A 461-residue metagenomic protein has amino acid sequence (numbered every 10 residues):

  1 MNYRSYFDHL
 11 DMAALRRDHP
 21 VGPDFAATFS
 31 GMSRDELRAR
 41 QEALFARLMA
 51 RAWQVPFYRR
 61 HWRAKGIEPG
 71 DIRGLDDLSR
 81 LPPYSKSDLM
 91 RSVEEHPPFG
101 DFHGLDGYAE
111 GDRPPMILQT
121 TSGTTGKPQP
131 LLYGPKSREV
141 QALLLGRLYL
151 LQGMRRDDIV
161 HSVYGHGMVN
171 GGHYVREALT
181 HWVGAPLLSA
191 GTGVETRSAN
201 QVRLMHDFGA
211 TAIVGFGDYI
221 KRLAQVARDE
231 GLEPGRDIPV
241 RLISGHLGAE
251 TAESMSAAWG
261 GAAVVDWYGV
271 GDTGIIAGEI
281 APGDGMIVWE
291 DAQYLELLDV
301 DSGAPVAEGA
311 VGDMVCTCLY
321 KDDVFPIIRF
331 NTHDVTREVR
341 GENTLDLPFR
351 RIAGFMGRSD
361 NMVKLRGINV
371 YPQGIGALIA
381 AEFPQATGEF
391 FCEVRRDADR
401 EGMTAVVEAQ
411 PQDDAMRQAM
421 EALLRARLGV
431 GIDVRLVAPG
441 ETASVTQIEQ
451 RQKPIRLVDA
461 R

Functional and structural regions predicted by a protein language model:
M1-T120, K127-V140, L151, D207 (+5 more regions): Nucleotide 5′-phosphate-binding alpha/beta core
N2-A27, S87-A258, V265, T273 (+3 more regions): Active-site phosphate/ATP/adenylate-binding loop shared across adenylate-forming ligases
G123, D299-V300, E449: Short, acidic, Ser/Thr-enriched surface-loop or helix-capping motifs
H161-S162, V315, V406: Short, well-ordered beta-strand segments
A190-T192, W267-G269, L298, R395 (+1 more regions): Conserved beta-strand termini and adjacent loop/short-helix elements that scaffold enzyme active sites in alpha/beta
I213, Y320-V430, A443, Q452: AMP-binding/adenylate-forming catalytic core of the ANL superfamily
R241, H246, E250-N343: Conserved AMP-binding/adenylate-forming
